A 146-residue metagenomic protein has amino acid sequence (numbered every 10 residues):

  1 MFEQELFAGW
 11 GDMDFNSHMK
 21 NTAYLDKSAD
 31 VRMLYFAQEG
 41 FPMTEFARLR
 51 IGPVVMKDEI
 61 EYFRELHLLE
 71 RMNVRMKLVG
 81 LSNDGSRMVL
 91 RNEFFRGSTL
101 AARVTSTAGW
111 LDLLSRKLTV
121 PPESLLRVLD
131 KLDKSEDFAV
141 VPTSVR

Functional and structural regions predicted by a protein language model:
M1-Q38, R146: Catalytic strand-loop segment that frames the active site of acyl-thioester-processing enzymes
E3-Q4, L66-R71, V79-R146: HotDog/MaoC-like acyl-thioester-processing domains
E5, G11, S28, Q38 (+5 more regions): Short, functionally important structural connectors and interaction interfaces within domains
S17, M76, R116: Hydrophobic pocket/interface hotspot
V31, E39, P53, L132-E136: Alpha-helix boundary/capping residues
Y35-L81, G85-S86, A101: Hydrophobic beta-strand-centered segment that forms part of the acyl-chain substrate-binding groove
